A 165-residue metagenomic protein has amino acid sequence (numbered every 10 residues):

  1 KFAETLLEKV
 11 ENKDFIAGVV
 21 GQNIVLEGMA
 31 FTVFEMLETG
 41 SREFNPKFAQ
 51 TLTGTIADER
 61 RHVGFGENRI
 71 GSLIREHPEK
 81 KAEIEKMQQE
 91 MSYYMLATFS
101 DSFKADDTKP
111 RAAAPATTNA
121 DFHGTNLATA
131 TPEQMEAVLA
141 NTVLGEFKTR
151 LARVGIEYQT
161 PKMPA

Functional and structural regions predicted by a protein language model:
K1-A165: Non-heme di-metal
